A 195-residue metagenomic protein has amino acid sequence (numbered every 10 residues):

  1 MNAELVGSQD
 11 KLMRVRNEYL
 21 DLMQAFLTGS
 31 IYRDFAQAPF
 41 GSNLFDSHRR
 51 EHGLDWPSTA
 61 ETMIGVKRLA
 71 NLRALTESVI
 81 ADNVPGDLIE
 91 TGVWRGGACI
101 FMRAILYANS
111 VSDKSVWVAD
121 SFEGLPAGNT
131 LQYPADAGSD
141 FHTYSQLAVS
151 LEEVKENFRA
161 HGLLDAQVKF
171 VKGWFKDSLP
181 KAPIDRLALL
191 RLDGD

Functional and structural regions predicted by a protein language model:
A3-Y19, Q24-V66, E77, D82-D195: S-adenosylmethionine/decaboxylated-SAM
K67-L72: N-terminal pre-P-loop "Q-motif" helix
